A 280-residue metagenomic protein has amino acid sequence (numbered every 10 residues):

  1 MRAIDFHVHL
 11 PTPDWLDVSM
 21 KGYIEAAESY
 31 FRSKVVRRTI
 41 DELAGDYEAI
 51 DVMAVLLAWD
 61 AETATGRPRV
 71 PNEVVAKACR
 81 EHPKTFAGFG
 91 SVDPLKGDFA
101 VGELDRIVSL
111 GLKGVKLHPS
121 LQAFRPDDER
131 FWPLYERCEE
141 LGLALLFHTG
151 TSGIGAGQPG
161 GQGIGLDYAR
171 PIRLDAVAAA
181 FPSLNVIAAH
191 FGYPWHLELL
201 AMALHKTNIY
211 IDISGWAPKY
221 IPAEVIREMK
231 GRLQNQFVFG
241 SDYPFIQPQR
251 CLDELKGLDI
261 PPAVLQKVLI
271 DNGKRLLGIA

Functional and structural regions predicted by a protein language model:
M1-A49, M53, D105, L233-V238 (+1 more regions): Mid-to-C-terminal alpha-helical segments outside catalytic/metal-binding sites
R2-P11, I107, L134, L146-H148 (+1 more regions): A generic "structured core" feature
H7, V75, G88, I107 (+7 more regions): Conserved, mostly hydrophobic/aromatic
V8, A58-W59, G90-P94, L117-P119 (+4 more regions): A cross-domain feature marking catalytic cores of carbohydrate-active enzymes and several ubiquitous metabolic/repair
P11-D14, A61-A64, P94-D98, T151-G155 (+3 more regions): Active-site environment of divalent metal-dependent phosphoester hydrolases
R37-E48, R69-A76, R80, D98-S109 (+6 more regions): Amphipathic, non-transmembrane alpha-helical secondary structure
M53, A61-A156, G165: Active-site gating/metal-coordination segments in enzymes
K113-G114, D127-V238: Catalytic pocket-lining loop regions of alpha/beta-barrel enzymes, especially the amidohydrolase/enolase/GH5 lineages
